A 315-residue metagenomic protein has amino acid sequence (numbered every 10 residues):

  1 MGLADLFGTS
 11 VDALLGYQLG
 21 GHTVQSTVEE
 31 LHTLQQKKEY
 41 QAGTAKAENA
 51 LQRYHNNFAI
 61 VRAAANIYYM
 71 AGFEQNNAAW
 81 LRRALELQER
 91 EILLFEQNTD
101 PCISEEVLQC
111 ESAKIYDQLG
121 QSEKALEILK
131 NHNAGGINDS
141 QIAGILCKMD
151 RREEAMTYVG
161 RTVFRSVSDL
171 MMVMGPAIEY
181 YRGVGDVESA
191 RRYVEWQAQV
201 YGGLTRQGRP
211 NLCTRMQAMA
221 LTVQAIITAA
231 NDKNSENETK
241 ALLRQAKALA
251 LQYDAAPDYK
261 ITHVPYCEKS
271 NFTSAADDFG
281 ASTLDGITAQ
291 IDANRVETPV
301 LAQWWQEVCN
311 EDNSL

Functional and structural regions predicted by a protein language model:
M1-L15: Hydrophobic micro-packing sites on short alpha-helices
G16, E48-A59, R90-E105, A125-K130 (+3 more regions): Flexible helix-coil transition and linker loops at the boundaries of alpha-helical arrays
G21-T27, N56-I60, P101-Q109, H132-Q141 (+2 more regions): Generic helix N-cap/helix-start motif at coil->alpha-helix transitions
T23-A78: Helix-turn-helix/homeodomain-like alpha-helical modules used for DNA recognition and transcription-factor dimerization
E29, A63, I67-M70, E111 (+7 more regions): "A position-specific structural signal for the A-helix of alpha-solenoid helical repeats
T33-E48, Q75-L93, A113-K124, G144-Y158 (+2 more regions): Helix-turn-helix repeat elements of alpha-solenoid scaffolds
Y54, Q75, Q88, F95 (+8 more regions): Alpha-helical junction/boundary sensor with strong preference for TPR arrays
M70-N76, T99, K148-D150, Y181-G185 (+4 more regions): Short coil/turn linking the two alpha-helices of tandem helical-hairpin repeats
